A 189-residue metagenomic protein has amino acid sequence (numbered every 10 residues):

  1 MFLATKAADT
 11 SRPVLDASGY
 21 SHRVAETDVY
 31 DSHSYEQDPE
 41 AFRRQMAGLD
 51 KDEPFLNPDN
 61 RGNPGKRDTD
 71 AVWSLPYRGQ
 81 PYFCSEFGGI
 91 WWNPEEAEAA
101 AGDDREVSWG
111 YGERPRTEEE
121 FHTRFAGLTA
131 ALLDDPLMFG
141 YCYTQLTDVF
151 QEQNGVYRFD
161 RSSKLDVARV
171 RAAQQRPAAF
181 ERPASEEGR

Functional and structural regions predicted by a protein language model:
M1-R161, R169, P183: Substrate-binding/catalytic cleft of secreted carbohydrate-active enzymes, primarily glycoside hydrolases
R171-Q174: C-terminal domain-boundary segment and adjacent tail
R176-R189: Surface beta-strand/loop "capping" patches
